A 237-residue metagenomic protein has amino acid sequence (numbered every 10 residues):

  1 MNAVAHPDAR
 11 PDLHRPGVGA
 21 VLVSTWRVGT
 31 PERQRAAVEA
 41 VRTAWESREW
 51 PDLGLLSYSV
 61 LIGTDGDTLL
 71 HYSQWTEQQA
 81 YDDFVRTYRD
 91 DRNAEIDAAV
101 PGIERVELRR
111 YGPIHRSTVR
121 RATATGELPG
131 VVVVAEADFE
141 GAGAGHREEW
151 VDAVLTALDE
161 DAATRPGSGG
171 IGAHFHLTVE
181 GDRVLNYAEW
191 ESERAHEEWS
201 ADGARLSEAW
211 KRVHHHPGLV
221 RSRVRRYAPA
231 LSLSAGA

Functional and structural regions predicted by a protein language model:
M1-L69, T76-A237: Short S/T/G/P-rich N-terminal loop/turn motif that feeds into the first structured element of a domain
